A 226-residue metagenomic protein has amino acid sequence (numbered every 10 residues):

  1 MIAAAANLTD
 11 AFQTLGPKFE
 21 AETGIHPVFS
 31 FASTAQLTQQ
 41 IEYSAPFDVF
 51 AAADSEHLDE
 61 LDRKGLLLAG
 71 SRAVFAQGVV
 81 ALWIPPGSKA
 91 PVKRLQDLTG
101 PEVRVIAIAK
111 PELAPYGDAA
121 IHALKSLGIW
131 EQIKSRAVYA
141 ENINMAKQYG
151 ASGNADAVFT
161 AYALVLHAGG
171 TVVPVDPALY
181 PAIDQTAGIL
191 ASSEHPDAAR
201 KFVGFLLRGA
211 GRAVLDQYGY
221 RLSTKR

Functional and structural regions predicted by a protein language model:
M1-F31, A35-A45, A52-L68, A73-G78 (+1 more regions): Exported/periplasmic ABC-transporter solute-binding proteins
